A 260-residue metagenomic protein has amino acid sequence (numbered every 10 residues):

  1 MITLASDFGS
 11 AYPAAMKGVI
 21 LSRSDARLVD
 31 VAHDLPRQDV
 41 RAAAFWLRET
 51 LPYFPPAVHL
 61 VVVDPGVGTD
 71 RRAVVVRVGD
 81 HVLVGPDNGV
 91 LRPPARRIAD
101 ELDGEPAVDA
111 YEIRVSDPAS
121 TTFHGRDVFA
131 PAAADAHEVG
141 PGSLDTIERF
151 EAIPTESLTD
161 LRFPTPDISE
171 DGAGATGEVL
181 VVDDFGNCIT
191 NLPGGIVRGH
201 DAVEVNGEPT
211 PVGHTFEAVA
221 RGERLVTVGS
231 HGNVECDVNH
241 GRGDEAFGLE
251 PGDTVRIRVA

Functional and structural regions predicted by a protein language model:
M1-A73: N-terminal glycine-/serine-/threonine-rich phosphate-binding loop
A11, A15, Q38, A42-F45 (+5 more regions): Conserved active-site and cofactor/substrate-binding residues in soluble primary-metabolism enzymes
R23, T50-F54, R97, D135-G142: Change "in soluble alpha/beta enzymes" to "in soluble alpha/beta proteins
D25, A42, P55-E112, P118-R126: Active-site histidine-anchored catalytic micro-motif
V115-N191, I196-V197: Anionic-ligand-binding alpha/beta catalytic cores of soluble enzymes and soluble regulatory domains that recognize
I189-G248: A conserved acidic, glycine/proline-rich C-terminal tail/linker
P251-A260: Surface-exposed interaction regions enriched in Ser/Thr/Asp/Glu that occur as long low-complexity tracts or repetitive
